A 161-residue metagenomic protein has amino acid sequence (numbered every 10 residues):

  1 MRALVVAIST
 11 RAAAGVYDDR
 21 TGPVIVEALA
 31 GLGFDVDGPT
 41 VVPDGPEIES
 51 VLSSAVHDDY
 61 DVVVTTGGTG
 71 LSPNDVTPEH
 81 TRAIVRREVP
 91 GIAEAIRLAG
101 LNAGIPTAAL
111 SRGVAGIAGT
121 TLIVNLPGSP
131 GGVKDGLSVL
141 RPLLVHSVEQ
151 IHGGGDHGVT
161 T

Functional and structural regions predicted by a protein language model:
M1-T161: Non-catalytic beta/alpha edge segments that cap or flank active sites
